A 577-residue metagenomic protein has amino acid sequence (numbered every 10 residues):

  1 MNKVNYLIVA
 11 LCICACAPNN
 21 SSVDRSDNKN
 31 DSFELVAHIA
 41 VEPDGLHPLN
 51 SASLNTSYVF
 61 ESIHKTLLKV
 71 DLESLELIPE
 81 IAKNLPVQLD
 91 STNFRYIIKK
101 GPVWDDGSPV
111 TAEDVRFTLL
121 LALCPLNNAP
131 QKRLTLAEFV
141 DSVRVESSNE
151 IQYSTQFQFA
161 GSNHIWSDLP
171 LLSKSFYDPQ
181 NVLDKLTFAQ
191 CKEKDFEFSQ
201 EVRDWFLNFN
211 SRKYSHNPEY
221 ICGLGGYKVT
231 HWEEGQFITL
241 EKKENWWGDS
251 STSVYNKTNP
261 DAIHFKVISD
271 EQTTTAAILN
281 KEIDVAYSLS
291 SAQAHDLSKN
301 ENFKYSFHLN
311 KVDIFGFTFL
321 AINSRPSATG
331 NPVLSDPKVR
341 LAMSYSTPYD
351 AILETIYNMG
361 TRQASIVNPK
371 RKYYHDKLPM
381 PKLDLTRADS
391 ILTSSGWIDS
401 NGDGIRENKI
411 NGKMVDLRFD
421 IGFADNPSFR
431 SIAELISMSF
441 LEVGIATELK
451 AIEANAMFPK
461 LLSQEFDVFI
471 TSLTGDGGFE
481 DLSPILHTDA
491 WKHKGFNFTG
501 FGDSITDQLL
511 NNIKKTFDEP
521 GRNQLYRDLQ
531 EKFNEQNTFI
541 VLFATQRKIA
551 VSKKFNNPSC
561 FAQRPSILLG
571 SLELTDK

Functional and structural regions predicted by a protein language model:
N2-V9: Sec-dependent signal peptide recognition, specifically the positively charged N-region followed immediately by
C16-D27, E73, K99-Q131, S142-R144 (+7 more regions): Extracytoplasmic/periplasmic ligand-capture domains
R25-A40: Post-signal peptide N-terminal segment of mature Sec-exported envelope proteins
N30-E34, S62, E80-A82, L89-N93 (+7 more regions): Extracytoplasmic
H38-L89, L120, C222: N-terminal lobe/hinge region of extracytoplasmic solute-binding protein
L134-W205: Surface-exposed binding/hinge segments that line and control ligand-binding clefts or catalytic entry sites
I549-K577: Long beta-strand-rich cores associated with HINT superfamily self-processing modules
